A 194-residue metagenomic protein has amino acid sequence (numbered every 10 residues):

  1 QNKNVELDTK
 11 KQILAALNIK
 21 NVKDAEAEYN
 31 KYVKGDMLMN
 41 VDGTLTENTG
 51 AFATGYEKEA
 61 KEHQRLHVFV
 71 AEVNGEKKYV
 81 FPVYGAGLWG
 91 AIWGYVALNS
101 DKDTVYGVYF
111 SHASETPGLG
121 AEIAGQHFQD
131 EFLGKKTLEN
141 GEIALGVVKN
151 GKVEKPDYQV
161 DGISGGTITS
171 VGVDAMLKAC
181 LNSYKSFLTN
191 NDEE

Functional and structural regions predicted by a protein language model:
Q1-E194: Flexible, solvent-exposed loop/hinge segments and secondary-structure transition points
